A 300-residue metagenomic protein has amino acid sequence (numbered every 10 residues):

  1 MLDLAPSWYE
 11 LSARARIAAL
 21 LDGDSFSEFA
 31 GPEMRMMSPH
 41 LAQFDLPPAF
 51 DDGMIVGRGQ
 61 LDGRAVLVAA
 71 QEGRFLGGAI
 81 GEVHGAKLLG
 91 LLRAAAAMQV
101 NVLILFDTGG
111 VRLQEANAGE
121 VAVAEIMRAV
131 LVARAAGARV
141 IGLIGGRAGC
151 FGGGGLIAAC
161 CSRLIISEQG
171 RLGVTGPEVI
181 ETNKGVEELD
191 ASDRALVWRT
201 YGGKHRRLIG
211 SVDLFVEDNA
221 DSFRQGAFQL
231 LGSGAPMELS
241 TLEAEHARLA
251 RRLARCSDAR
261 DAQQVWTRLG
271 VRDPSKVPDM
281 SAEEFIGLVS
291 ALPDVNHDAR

Functional and structural regions predicted by a protein language model:
M1-M36, T182-R300: Amphipathic alpha-helical segments at domain termini/boundaries
M34-F44: Short Pro/Gly-enriched beta-strand edge/turn motifs at strand-loop
A42, P48-G53, G78-R93: Glycine-rich anion/phosphate-binding loops
D45-D62, L89, D294-R300: Non-catalytic terminal/interface segments that mediate subunit docking, oligomerization, and allosteric communication
G53-I55, D62-R64, R74, V179 (+1 more regions): Small-residue-centered hinge/linker elements
G59-E72, A86-R112: A structural preference for short, pocket-lining loop segments at secondary-structure junctions
L76-V83, Q114-A118: Flexible beta-alpha connector loops of hexameric P-loop NTPases
G110-L239: Conserved catalytic cores of soluble enzyme domains, especially glycine-rich substrate-binding beta-alpha loops
